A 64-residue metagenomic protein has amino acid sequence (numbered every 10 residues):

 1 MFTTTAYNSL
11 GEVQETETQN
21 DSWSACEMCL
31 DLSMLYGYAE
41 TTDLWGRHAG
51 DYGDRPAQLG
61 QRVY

Functional and structural regions predicted by a protein language model:
M1-Q14, D43-L44: Short aromatic-glycine-(Arg/Gly/Cys) micro-motifs in beta-strand/loop hairpins
L10, Q19-W45: A short, charged, amphipathic alpha-helix used as a generic interaction element across diverse proteins
E15-T18, D51: Residue-level detector of high-confidence beta-strand sites
M34-Y64: Short, mixed-charge low-complexity intrinsically disordered segments
